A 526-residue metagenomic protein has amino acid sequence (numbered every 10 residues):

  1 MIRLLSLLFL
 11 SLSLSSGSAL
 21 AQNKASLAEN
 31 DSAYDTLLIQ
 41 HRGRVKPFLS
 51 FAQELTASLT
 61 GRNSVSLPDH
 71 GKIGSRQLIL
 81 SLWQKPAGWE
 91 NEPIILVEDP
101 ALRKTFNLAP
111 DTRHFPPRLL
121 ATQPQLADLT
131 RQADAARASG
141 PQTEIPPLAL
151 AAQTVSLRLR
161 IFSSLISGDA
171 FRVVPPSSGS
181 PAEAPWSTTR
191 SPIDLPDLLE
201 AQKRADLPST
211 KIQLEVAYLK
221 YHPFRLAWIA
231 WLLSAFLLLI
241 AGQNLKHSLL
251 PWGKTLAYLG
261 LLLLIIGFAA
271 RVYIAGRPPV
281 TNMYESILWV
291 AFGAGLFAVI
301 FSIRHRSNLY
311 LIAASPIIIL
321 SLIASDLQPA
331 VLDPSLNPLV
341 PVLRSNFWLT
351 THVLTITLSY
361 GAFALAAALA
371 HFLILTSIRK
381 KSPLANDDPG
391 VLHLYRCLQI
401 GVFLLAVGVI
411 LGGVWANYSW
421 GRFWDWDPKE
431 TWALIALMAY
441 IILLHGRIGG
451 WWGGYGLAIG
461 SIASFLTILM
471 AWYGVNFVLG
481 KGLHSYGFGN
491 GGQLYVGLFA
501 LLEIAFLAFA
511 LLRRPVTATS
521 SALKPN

Functional and structural regions predicted by a protein language model:
L5-S15: Bacterial N-terminal signal peptides
L20-A217: Soluble extramembrane regions of membrane proteins in the secretory/endomembrane system
P196-Y221, I266-I287, A330-L354, P383-N386 (+3 more regions): Membrane-interface interhelical loops and short amphipathic "cap" helices that link adjacent transmembrane segments
D206-I319, S325-Q328, S335-P338: Core alpha-helical transmembrane segments of integral membrane proteins
A230-A235, L288-S302, L354-L373, A433-R447 (+1 more regions): Hydrophobic cores of alpha-helical transmembrane segments in multi-pass inner/ER membrane proteins, independent
H247-L262, S307-S315, D387-V402, G453-S464 (+1 more regions): Membrane-interfacial loop-to-transmembrane alpha-helix junctions, especially the N-terminal start
L259-I265, W289-A294, I318, L398-V407 (+3 more regions): Hydrophobic membrane-spanning alpha-helices of multi-pass integral membrane proteins
A324-V353, L358, I374-I378, W451 (+1 more regions): Extended, aromatic/histidine-rich regions of cofactor-dependent oxidoreductases associated with respiratory
